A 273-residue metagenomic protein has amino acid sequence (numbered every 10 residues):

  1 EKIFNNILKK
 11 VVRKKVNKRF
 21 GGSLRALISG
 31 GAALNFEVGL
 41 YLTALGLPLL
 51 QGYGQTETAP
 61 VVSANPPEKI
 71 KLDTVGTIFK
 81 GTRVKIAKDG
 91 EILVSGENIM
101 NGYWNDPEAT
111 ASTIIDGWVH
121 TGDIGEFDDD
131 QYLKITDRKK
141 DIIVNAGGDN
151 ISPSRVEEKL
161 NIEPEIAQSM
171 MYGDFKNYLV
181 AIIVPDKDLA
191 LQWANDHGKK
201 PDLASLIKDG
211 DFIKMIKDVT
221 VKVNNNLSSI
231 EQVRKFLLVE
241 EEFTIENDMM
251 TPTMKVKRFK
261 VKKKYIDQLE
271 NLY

Functional and structural regions predicted by a protein language model:
E1-I70, R83, A167: Gly/Ser/Thr-rich phosphate-binding loop
E1-R25, K187-V223: Alpha-helical "lid/cap" subdomains adjacent to substrate-binding clefts that gate access and reposition the ligand
G54-T58, T121, N145-A146, T251-T253: Ser/Thr-glycine-rich phosphate-binding loops at phosphate-binding pockets of nucleotides, nucleotide cofactors
I78-N145: Conserved ATP-binding/catalytic segment of the ANL
I114, Y132-N161, A190-G210, S229-V233 (+2 more regions): Adenylate-forming
I143, Q168-M171, K217-Y273: Conserved C-terminal "lid"/linker of ANL adenylate-forming enzymes
L160-S169: Short acidic amphipathic segments
D174-G198, N226-E240: Conserved loop-to-beta-strand segment in the C-terminal subdomain of adenylate-forming
